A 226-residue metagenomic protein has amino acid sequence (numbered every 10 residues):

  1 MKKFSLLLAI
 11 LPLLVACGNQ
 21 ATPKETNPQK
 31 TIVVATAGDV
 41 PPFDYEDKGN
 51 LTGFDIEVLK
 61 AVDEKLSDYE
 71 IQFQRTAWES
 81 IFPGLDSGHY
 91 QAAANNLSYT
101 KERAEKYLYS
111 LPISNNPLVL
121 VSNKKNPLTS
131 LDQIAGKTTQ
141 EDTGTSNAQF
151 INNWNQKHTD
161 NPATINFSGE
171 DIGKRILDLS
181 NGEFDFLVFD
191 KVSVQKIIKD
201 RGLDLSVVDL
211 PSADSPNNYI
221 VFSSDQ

Functional and structural regions predicted by a protein language model:
L13-A16: C-terminal motif of bacterial Sec signal peptides marking the signal peptidase cleavage site
G18, I56-L66, K125-S146, Q195 (+1 more regions): Extended ligand-binding regions for polar small-molecule ligands
K24-N96, S168: Extracytoplasmic small-molecule ligand-binding "clamshell" domains of the periplasmic binding protein/Venus flytrap
A37-G38, S114-S122, K191, K199-Q226: Periplasmic-binding protein-like
D39-V40, K48-L51, S98-Y99, N123-P127 (+3 more regions): Short coil/turn segments
E46, L59-D68, N147-G169, I198-L203: Ligand-binding cleft/hinge of the Venus flytrap
K60, E64, Q72-Q133, S206 (+1 more regions): Acidic, polar ligand-binding/catalytic clefts
S80, N95-E105, N152-N153, L177-D214: A ligand-binding cleft/hinge motif common to bilobed small-molecule-binding domains
